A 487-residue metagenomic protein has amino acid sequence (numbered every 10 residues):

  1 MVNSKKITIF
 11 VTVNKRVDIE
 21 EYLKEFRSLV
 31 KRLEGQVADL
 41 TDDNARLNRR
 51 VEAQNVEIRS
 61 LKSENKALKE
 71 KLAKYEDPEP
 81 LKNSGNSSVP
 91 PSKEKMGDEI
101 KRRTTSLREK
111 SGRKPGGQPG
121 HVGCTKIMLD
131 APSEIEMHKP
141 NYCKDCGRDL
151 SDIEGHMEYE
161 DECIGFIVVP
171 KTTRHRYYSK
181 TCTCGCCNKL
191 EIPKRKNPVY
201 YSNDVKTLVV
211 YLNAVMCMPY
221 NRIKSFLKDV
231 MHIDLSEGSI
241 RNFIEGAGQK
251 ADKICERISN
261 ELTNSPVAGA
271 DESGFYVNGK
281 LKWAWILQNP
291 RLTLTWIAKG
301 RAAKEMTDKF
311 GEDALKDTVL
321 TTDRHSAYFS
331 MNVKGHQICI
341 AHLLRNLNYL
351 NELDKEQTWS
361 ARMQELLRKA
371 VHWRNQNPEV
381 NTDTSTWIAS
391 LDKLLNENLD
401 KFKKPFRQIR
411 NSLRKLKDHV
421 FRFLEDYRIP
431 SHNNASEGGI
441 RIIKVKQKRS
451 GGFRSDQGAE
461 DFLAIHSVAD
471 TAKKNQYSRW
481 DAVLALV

Functional and structural regions predicted by a protein language model:
V2-N197, R241, A270: Short, flexible loop/hinge motifs at secondary-structure junctions
V2-V13, E20-L23, A38, A45 (+5 more regions): Catalytic center-proximal scaffold of phosphoryl-transfer enzymes
